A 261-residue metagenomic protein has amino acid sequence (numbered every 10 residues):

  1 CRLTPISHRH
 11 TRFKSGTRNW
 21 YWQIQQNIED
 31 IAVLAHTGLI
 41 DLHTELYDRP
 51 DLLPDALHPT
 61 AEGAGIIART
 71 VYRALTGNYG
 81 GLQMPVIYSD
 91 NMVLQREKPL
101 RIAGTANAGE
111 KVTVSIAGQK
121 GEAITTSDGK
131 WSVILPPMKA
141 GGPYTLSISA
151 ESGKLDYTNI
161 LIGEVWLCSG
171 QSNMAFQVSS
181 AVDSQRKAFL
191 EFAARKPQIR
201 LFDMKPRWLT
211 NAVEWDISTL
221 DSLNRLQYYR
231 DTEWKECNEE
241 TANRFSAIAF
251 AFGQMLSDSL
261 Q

Functional and structural regions predicted by a protein language model:
T4, I31-V33, T44-Y47, Y79-Q261: Cell-envelope and extracellular/periplasmic
T4-G80: Catalytic His-Asp segment of secreted/periplasmic serine-dependent ester chemistry enzymes
